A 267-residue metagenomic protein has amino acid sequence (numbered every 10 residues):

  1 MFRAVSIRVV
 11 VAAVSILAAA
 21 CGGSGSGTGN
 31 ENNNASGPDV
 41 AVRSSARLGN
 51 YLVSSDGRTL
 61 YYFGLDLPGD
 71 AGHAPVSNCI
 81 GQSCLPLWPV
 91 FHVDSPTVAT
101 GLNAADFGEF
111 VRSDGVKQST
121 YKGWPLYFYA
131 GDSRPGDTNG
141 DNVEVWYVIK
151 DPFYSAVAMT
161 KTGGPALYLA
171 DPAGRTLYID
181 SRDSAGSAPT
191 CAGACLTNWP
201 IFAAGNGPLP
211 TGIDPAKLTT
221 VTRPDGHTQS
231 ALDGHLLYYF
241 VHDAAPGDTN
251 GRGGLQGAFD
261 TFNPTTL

Functional and structural regions predicted by a protein language model:
M1-V11: Bacterial N-terminal signal peptides that target proteins for export
L17-A20: C-terminal motif of bacterial Sec signal peptides marking the signal peptidase cleavage site
G22-L267: Compact beta-sheet-dominated domain cores in extracellular/mature segments
